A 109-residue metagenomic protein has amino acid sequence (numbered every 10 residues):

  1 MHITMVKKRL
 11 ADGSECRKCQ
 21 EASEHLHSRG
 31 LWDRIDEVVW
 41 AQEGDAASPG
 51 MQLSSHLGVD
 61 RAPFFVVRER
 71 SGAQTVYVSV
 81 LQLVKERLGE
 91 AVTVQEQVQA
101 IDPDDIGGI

Functional and structural regions predicted by a protein language model:
M1, D33-W40, V98-G107: Charged, low-complexity, helix/coiled-coil-prone segments
M1-E37: Local sequence-structure signature of Cys/Sec-based thiol-disulfide redox active-site neighborhoods
V6, L57, V76-V80: Broad hydrophobic/π-residue packing in well-ordered secondary structure
R9, A41-D45, E69-R70: Short beta-alpha junction loops
D36-V39, S54, V67-S71: Solvent-exposed, well-ordered amphipathic alpha-helical segments that flank/support binding or catalytic loops
V39-R61, R87-Q95: Thioredoxin-like thiol-disulfide oxidoreductase module
P63-F65: Compact, well-ordered interaction domains used in eukaryotic information-processing assemblies
V67-G108: Non-catalytic, surface beta->alpha helical segment in thiol-disulfide oxidoreductase systems
